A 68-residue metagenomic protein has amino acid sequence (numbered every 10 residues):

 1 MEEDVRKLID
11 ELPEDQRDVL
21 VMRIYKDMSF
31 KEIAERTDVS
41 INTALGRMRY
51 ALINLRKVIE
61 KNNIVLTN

Functional and structural regions predicted by a protein language model:
M1-D18, S29-R36: Amphipathic alpha-helical segment used for protein-protein interaction
V19-R23: A short pre-motif secondary-structure segment
R36-D38, L52-N68: C-terminal edge and immediately downstream basic/flexible tail or linker adjoining helix-turn-helix-like DNA-binding
N42: Key DNA-contact positions within bacterial/archaeal DNA-binding proteins
R47-Y50: Residues within the DNA-recognition helix of helix-turn-helix
